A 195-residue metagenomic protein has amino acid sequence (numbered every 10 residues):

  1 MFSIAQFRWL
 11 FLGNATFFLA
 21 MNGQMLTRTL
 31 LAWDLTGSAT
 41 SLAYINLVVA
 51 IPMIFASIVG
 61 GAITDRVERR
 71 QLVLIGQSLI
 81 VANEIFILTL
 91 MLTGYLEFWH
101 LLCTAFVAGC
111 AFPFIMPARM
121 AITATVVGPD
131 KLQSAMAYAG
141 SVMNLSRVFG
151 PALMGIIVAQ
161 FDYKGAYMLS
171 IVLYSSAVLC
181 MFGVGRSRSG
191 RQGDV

Functional and structural regions predicted by a protein language model:
S3, D34, D65-R66, G94 (+2 more regions): Membrane-helix boundary and inter-helical linker elements of multi-pass secondary transporters
W9-M25, V49-A62, E68-I80, H100-A159 (+2 more regions): Substrate-agnostic recognition of the 12-TM MFS/MFS-like secondary transporter fold
G23, T27-P52: Extracellular/periplasmic helix-loop-helix junction of adjacent transmembrane segments in MFS-like secondary
Q24, W33, F86-M91, A108 (+1 more regions): MFS-fold secondary transporters
T29-L35, L88-T93, F149-L169: Transmembrane alpha-helix termini and helix-breaking/packing motifs in multi-pass membrane transporters
L42-I45, L72, A135, A166-S170: Alpha-helical transmembrane segments of multi-pass secondary-active solute transporters
S78-Y95: C-terminal ends and interior cores of transmembrane alpha-helices in multi-pass membrane transporters/permeases
G94, A121, T125, Y163 (+2 more regions): Helix-loop junctions on the cytosolic side of multi-pass membrane transporters, especially the intracellular loop
